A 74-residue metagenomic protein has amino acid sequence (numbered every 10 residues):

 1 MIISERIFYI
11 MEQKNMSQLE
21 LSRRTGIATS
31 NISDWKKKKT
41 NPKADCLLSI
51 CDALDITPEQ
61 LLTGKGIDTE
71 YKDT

Functional and structural regions predicted by a protein language model:
M1-M16: A short, Lys/Arg-rich alpha-helix, primarily the initiator
F8, L19, L48: Residues within the helices of the helix-turn-helix
Y9, D52, L62-T74: Short, charged recognition helix plus adjacent turn of helix-turn-helix-like nucleic-acid-binding domains
M11, S22, C51: The alpha-helix within a helix-turn-helix
E20, N31, Q60: Residues in the helix-turn-helix
G26-P42: Recognition helix of helix-turn-helix/homeodomain-like DNA-binding domains that insert into the DNA major groove
D45-Q60: DNA major-groove recognition helix of helix-turn-helix/homeodomain DNA-binding modules
